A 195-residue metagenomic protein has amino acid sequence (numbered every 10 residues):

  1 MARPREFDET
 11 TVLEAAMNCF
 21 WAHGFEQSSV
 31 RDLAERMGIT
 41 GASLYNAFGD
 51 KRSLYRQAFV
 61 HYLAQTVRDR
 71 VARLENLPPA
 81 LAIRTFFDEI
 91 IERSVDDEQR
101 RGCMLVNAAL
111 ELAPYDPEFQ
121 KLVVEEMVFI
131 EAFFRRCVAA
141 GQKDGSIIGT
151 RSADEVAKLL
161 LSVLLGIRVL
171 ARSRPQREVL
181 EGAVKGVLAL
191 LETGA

Functional and structural regions predicted by a protein language model:
D8-M17, L33-A34, A58-Y62, T66 (+1 more regions): Generic hydrophobic, amphipathic alpha-helix propensity
T11, C19-S53, Q57: Helix-turn-helix
V71-R101, A153-L160: Hydrophobic alpha-helical connector segments
L77, K121-E125, K143-L159, R177-G182: All-alpha amphipathic helical-bundle segments outside canonical DNA-binding/catalytic cores that form hydrophobic
L81-R84, P117-K143, D154-E155: Amphipathic alpha-helical packing segments from all-alpha helical-bundle domains
A82-I83, D97-E118: Amphipathic alpha-helical segments used for helix-helix packing
R93, A140, L160-R177, L190-A195: Amphipathic C-terminal alpha-helical segment
R101-V106, R151-L170, G186-L190: Hydrophobic alpha-helical segments that form the core of small-molecule binding pockets and/or dimer interfaces
